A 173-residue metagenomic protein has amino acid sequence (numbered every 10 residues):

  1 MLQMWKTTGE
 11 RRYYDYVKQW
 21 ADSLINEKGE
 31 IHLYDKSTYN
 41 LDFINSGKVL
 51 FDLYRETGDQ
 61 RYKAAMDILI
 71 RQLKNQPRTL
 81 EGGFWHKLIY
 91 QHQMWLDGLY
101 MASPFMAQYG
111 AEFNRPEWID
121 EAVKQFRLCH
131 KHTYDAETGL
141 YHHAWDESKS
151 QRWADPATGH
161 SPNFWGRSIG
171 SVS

Functional and structural regions predicted by a protein language model:
M1-S173: Glycan-recognition and catalytic cores of secretory/periplasmic carbohydrate-active enzymes
